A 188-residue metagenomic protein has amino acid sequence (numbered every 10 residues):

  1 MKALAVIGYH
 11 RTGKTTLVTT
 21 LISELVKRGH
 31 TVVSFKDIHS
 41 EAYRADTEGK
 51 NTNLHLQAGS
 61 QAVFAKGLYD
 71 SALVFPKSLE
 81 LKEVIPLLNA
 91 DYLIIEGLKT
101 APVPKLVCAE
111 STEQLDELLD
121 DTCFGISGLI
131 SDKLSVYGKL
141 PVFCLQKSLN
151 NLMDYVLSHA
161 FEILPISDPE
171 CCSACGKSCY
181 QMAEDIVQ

Functional and structural regions predicted by a protein language model:
M1-E41, I166: Walker A (P-loop) phosphate-binding motif
I22-P76: N-terminal phosphate/diphosphate-binding loop that engages ATP/GTP or pyrophosphate donors across diverse enzyme folds
S40, Y69-D70, L98-A101, S111-E113 (+1 more regions): Short glycine-rich anion-binding loops that position phosphate/pyrophosphate groups of nucleotides and phosphorylated
E48-K50, S78-L81, T112-E113: Charged helix-capping and loop-helix junction motifs
V74-A101: Phosphate-binding/switch loop-helix module in NTP-utilizing enzymes
Y92-H159: Phosphate/Mg2+-binding loops and adjacent switch elements in nucleotide/diphosphate-handling enzyme cores
D168-D185: Local cysteine-cluster metal-coordination motifs and their immediate loop/turn environment, predominantly Fe-S cluster
